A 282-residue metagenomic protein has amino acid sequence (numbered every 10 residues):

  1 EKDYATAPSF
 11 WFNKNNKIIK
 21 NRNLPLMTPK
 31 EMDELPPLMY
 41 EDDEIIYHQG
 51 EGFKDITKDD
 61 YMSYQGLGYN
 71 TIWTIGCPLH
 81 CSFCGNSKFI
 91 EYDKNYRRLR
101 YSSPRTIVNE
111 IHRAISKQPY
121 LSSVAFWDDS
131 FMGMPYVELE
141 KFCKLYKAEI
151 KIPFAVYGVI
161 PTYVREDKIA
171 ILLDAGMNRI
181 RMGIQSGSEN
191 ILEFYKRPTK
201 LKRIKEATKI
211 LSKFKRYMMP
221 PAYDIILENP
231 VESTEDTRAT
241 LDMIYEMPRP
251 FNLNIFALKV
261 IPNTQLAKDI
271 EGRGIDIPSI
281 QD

Functional and structural regions predicted by a protein language model:
E1, I171-R179, L241-I255: Structural recognition of alpha->loop->beta junctions
E1-A7, L173, E246, I277-D282: Short, intrinsically disordered, charge-balanced linker/junction segments flanking boundaries in proteins
E1-P29, N263: Glycine-rich beta-alpha loop elements in corrinoid/cobalamin-binding modules across cobalamin-dependent enzymes
N23-P25, M32, S82-F83, E138-L139 (+2 more regions): Short aromatic-enriched loop/helix-cap "lid" or pocket-rim segments at secondary-structure transitions that line
T28-P36, E41-I45, K213-P220, M247 (+2 more regions): C-terminal accessory region of radical SAM enzymes
E41-M218, L227, D242: Radical SAM [4Fe-4S] cluster-binding motif and immediate context
L79, N190-Y195, L227-E235, P250-D282: Flexible glycine/acidic-rich beta-alpha junction loops that bind and position SAM and/or redox cofactors in anaerobic
V156, Y223-I225, I255: Structural beta-sheet core signal
